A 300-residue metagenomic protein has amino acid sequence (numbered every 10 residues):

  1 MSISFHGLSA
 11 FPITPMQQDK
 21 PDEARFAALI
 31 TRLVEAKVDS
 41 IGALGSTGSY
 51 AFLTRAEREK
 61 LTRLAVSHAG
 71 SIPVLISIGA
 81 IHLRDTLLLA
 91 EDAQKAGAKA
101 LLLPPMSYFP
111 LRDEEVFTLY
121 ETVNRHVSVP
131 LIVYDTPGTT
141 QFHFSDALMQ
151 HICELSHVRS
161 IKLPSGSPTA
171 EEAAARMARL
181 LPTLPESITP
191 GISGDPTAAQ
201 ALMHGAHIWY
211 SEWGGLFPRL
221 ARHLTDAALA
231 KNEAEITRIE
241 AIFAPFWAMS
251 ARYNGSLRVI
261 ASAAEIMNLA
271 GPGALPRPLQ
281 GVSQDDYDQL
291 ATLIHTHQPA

Functional and structural regions predicted by a protein language model:
S2-H143: Active-site beta->alpha loop and helix N-cap motifs at the rims of alpha/beta catalytic domains
H6, L44-T47, I78, P190-S193 (+3 more regions): Short glycine-rich loop/turn motifs that provide flexible caps or phosphate-binding loops at active sites
G7-T14, R32, A36-V38, A206-I208 (+2 more regions): C-terminal alpha-helical cap/extension of soluble enzyme domains
F26, R58, T62, T86 (+4 more regions): A general structural signal for well-ordered alpha-helical segments in protein cores
A36, K60, L64-H68, D92-A96 (+8 more regions): Alpha-helical structural signal in soluble globular domains
P73-V74, L131, S160, I188 (+1 more regions): Secondary-structure boundary/capping signal
P137-A244, S250-A251: Catalytic alpha/beta core domains of metabolic enzymes, predominantly
